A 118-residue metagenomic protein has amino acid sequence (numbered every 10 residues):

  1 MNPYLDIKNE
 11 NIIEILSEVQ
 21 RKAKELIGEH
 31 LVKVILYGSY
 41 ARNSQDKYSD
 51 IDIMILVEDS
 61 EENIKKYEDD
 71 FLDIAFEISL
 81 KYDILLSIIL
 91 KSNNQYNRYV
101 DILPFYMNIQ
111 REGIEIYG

Functional and structural regions predicted by a protein language model:
M1-H30, R42-K47, E58-G118: Catalytic core of pol beta-like nucleotidyltransferases
V32-Y40: Short gly/ser-rich loop at a beta-strand->alpha-helix junction or flexible surface loop bordering the NTP-binding
Y37, S49-I51: Single, functionally critical "micro-switch" positions that shape active/binding sites and transmembrane helices
D52-L56: Short beta-strand->loop micro-motif that forms the acidic, two-metal-ion catalytic signature in nucleotide-processing
